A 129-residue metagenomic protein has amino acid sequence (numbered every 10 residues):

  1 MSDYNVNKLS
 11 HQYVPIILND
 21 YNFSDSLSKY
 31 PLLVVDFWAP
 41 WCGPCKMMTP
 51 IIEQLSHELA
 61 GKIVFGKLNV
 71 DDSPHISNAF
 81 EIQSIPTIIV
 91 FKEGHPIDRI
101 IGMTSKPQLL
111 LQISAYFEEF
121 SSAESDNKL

Functional and structural regions predicted by a protein language model:
M1-L33, E118-L129: N-terminal leader/targeting and pre-domain segments
D25-S26, I76, Q112: CheY-like receiver
Y30-L32, M47-L68: Conserved helix-turn-beta segment immediately C-terminal to the redox Cys motif in thioredoxin-like folds
Y30-P31, W38-W41, S84: Short pre-active-site segment immediately N-terminal to redox-active cysteine/selenocysteine motifs in thiol-based
F37-I51: Conserved redox-active cysteine motifs that mediate thiol-disulfide chemistry, especially di-cysteine Cys-X(1-2)-Cys
L68-S77: Structural microenvironment flanking redox-active thiols in thiol-disulfide oxidoreductases
S84, I89-E124: Non-catalytic, surface beta->alpha helical segment in thiol-disulfide oxidoreductase systems
